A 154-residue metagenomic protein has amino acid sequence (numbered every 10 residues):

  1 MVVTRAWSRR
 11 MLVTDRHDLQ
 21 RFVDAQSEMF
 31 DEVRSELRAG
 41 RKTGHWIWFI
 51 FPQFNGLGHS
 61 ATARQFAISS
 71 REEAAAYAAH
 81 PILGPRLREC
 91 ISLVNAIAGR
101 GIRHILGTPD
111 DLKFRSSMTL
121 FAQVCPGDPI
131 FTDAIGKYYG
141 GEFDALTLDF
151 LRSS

Functional and structural regions predicted by a protein language model:
V3-D31: Extreme N-terminal tail/first-helix region
V23-E36, V94-I102: Short amphipathic alpha-helical segments and their helix-coil junctions
R34, A75, M118-T119, G136: Amphipathic alpha-helical segments within well-ordered protein domains
E36-R71: Hydrophobic/aromatic-rich, well-ordered segments within soluble, folded domains that form packed cores
G56-T62, A122-F131: Short helix-capping/linker segments at secondary-structure and domain boundaries
A67-R86, Y138, A145, S153-S154: C-terminal end-helix/capping segment
A76-F121, C125: Mid-chain, well-packed structural core segment of small domains
P126-S154: Charged phosphate-binding loop/patch that engages nucleotide di/tri-phosphates or the phosphate backbone of nucleic
